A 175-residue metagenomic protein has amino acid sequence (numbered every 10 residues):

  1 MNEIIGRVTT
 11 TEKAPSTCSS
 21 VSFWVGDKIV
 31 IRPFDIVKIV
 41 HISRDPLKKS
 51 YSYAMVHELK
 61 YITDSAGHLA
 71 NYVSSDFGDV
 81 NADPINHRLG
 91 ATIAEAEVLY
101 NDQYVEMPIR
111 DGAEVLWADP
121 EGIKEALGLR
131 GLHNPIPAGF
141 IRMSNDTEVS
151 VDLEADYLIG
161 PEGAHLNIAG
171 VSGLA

Functional and structural regions predicted by a protein language model:
M1-G131: Long, basic/Gly/Ser/Thr-rich N-terminal segments that mediate initial subcellular attachment or targeting
Y53, I93, P135, S150 (+1 more regions): A residue-level signal for beta-strand positions that form part of recognition/binding surfaces within mature
V80, P135-G139: Glycine-rich, charged/polar anion/phosphate-binding loops that engage phosphate groups from diverse ligands
A138-A175: Glycine-rich phosphate-binding loop of nucleotide-binding enzymes
